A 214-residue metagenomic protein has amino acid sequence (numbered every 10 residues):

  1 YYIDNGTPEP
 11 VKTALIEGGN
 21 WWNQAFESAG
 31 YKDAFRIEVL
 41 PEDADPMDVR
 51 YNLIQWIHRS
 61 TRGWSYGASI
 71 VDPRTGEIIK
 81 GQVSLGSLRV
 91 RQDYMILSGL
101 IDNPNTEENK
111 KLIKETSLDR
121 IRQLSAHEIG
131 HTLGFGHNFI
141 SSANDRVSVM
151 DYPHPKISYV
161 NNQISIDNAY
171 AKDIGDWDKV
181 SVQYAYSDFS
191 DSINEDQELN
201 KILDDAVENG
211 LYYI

Functional and structural regions predicted by a protein language model:
Y1-E42: Fold-level signature of zinc-dependent metallopeptidase catalytic domains
Y1-I3, I79-Q82, V149-D151: Structural recognition of the beta-strand scaffold that forms the well-ordered cores of secreted hydrolase catalytic
T7-T13, N105-S125: Short pre-active-site segment immediately N-terminal to the catalytic Zn-binding motif
N23-A34, T61-G63, L133-I140: Secondary-structure transition/capping motifs at alpha-helix termini and the adjoining loop/turn into the next element
V39-H58, D119-G175: The catalytic-center signature of Zn2+-dependent metalloproteases
R59-K111: Active-site-adjacent "gating/activation" loops or surface patches in catalytic cores
V71, E77-G81, L85, S125-L133 (+1 more regions): Extended catalytic-interface subdomain
S142-I214: Conserved catalytic/binding loops enriched for acidic/polar residues
